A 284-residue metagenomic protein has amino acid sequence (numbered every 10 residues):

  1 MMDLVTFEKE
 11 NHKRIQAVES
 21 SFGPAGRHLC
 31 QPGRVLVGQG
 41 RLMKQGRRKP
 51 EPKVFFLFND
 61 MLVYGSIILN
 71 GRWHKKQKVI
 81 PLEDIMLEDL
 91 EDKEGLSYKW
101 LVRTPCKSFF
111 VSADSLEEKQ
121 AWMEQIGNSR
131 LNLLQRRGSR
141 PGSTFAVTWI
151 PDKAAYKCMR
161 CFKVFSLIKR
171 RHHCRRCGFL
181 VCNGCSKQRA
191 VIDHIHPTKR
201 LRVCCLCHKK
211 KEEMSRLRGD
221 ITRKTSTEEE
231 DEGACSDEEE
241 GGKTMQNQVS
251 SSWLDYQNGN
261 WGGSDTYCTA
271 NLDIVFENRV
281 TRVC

Functional and structural regions predicted by a protein language model:
M1-F179, N183-A190, R200-V203, H208-C284: Membrane- and cytoskeleton-facing regulatory interfaces of eukaryotic small-GTPase pathways
H194: Interface signal in eukaryotic adaptor modules for cytoskeleton, membrane trafficking, and small-GTPase signaling
